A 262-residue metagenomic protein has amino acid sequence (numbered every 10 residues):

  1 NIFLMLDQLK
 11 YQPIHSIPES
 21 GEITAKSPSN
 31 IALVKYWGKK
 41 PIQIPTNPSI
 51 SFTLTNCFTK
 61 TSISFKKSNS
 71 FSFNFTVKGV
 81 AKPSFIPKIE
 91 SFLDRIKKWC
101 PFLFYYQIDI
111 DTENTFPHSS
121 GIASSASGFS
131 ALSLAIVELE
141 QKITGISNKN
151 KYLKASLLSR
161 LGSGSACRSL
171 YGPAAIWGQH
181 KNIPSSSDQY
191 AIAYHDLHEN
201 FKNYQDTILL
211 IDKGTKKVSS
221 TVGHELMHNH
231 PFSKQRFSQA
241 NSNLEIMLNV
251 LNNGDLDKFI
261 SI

Functional and structural regions predicted by a protein language model:
I2-A32, G38-I42, N56, K66 (+1 more regions): C-terminal nucleotide
I2-S120, L134-K149: ATP-binding N-lobe of GHMP and related small-molecule kinases
D7-Q8, F102-F201: Gly/Ser-rich oxyanion-binding loop with an adjacent helix/lid that shapes the negatively charged ligand pocket
A32-K35, T59-I63, A166-S169, P173-I176 (+1 more regions): Short beta-strand scaffold segments in enzyme catalytic cores
T59-K60, P184-S186, Q235: Alpha-helix boundary/capping detector
A81-S84, A123-S127, F232-Q235: Short alpha-helix boundary/capping segments
S91-R95, S165-I176, N241-V250: Charged/polar, low-hydrophobicity segments characteristic of intrinsically disordered regions and flexible loops
